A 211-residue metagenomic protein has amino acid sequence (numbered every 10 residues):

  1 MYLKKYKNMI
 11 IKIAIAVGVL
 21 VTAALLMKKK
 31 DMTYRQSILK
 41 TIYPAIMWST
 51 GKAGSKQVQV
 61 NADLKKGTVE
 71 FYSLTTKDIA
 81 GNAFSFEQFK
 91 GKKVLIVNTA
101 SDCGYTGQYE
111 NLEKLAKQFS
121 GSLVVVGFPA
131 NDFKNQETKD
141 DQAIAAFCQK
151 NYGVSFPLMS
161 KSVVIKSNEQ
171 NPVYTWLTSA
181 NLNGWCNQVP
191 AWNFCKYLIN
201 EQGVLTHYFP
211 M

Functional and structural regions predicted by a protein language model:
Y2-F71: N-terminal targeting signals for export/organelle localization
Y34-K52, D141, K161, S167-Q170 (+1 more regions): Periplasmic c-type cytochrome electron-transfer domains
S73-K93, K114-Q118: A short beta-strand-turn-helix
D78, N98-D102: Amphipathic alpha-helical repeat scaffolds
Y105-N171: Structural microenvironment flanking redox-active thiols in thiol-disulfide oxidoreductases
G153-M211: Thiol/selenol-based redox catalytic cores and closely related redox-interacting motifs
